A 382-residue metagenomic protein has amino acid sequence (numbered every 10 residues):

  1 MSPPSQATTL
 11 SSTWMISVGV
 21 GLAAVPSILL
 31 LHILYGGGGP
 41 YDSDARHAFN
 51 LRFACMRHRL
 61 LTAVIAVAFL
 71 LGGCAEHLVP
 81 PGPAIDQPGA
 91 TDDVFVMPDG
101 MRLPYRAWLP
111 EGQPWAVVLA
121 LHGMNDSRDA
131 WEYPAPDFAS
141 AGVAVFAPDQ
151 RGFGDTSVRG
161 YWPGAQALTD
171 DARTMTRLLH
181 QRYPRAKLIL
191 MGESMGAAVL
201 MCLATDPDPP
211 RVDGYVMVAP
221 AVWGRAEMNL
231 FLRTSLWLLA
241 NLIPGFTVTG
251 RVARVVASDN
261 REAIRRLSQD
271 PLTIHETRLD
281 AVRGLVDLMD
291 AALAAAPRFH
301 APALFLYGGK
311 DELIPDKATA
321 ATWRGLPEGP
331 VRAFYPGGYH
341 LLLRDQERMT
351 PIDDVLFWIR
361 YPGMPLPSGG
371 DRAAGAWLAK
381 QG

Functional and structural regions predicted by a protein language model:
S2-S17, S27: Low-acidity, Ser/Thr- and Arg-rich intrinsically disordered low-complexity segments
F69-M97, M101-P110, G382: An N-terminal hydrophobic leader/cap segment in hydrolases
M124-P136: The serine-hydrolase catalytic nucleophile loop
N125-R128, F153-K187: Catalytic nucleophile-loop/oxyanion-hole region of alpha/beta-hydrolase and closely related hydrolase-like folds
A135-S157: Conserved alpha/beta-hydrolase
F299, F305-Y307: Short beta-strand/loop motif that positions the catalytic acidic residue of the alpha/beta-hydrolase fold
A301, P315-R324: Short alpha-helix in the alpha/beta-hydrolase fold that links the catalytic acid
G337-G382: Catalytic active-site module of serine/aspartate enzymes centered on a nucleophile-bearing elbow/loop
